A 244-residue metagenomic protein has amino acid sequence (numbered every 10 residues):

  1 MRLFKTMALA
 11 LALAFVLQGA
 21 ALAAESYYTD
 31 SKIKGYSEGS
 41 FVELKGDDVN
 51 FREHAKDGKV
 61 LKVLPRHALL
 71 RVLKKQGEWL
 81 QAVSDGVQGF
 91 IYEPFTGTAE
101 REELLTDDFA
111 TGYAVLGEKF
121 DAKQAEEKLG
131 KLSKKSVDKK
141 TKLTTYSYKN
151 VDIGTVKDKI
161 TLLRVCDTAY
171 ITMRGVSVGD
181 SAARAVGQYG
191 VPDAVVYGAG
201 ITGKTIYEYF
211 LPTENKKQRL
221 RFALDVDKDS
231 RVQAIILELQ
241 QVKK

Functional and structural regions predicted by a protein language model:
M1-A8: Bacterial N-terminal signal peptides that target proteins for export
A10-Q18: Bacterial N-terminal signal peptides
G19-A23: Sec/Tat signal peptide C-region and signal peptidase I cleavage site
A24-Y36, R71, V83-D107: Boundary regions of SH3-family modules and the immediately adjacent low-complexity/disordered segments in eukaryotic
Y36, L64-P65, V176: Short, well-ordered loop/turn sites that connect or cap secondary structure elements
E53-K74: SH3/SH3-like (including bacterial SH3b) beta-barrel domains that bind proline-rich motifs or cell-wall ligands
D108-L116, A169-V176: Second-shell loop/turn segments in exported
F120-K157, A182-R231, L237-K244: A cross-family detector of function-defining hotspots
